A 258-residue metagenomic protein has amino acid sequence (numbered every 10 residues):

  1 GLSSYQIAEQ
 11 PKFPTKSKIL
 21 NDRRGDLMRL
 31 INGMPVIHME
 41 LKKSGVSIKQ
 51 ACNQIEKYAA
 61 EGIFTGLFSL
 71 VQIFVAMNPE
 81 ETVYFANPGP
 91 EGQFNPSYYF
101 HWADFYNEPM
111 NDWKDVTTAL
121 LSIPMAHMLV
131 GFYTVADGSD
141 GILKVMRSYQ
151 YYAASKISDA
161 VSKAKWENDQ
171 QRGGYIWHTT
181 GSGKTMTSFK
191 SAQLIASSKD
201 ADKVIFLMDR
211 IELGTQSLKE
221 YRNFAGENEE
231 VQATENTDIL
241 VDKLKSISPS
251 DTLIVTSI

Functional and structural regions predicted by a protein language model:
G1-K203, E212, Q216-N228, S248-L253: ATP-dependent helicase/translocase motor core
Y58, T234-T237: Juxtamembrane/interface motifs at transmembrane-helix termini
D209: Conserved H-loop
E227-E235: Conserved AMP-binding/adenylation subdomain of ANL enzymes
T237-I254: Conserved motor-coupling elements within RecA-like helicase/translocase cores
T256-I258: Adenylate-forming
